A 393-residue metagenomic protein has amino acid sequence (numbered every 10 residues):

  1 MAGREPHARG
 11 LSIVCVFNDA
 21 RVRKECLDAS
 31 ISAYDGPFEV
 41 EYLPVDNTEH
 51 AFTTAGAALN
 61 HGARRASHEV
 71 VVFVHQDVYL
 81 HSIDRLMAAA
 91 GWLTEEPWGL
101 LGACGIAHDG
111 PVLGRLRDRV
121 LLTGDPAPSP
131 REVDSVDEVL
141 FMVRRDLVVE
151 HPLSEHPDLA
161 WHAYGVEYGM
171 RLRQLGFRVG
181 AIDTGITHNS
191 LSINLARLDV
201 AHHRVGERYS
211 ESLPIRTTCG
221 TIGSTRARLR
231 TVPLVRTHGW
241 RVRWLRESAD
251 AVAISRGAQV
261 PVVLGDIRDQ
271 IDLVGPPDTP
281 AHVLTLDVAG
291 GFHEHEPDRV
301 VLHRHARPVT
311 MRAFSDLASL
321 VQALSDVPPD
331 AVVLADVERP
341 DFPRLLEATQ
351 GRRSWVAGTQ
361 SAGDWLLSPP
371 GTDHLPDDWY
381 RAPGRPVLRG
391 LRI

Functional and structural regions predicted by a protein language model:
A2-R4, A20-D35: Short, well-formed alpha-helical segments that are part of the catalytic scaffolds of diverse glycosyltransferases
G10-V14, E167: Cell-envelope/extracellular polymer assembly enzymes that use nucleotide-activated donors
E49-A66: Glycine-rich, basic loop-to-helix element that forms the pyrophosphate-binding segment of sugar-nucleotide handling
V71: Short aromatic/hydrophobic "clamp" motif used to bind/position activated sugar donors
Y79, I83-R115: Conserved donor NDP-sugar-binding/catalytic core segment of glycosyltransferases
R115-E138: Short, flexible, basic/aromatic active-site loop/helix in glycosyltransferases
S135-V136, F141-H151, P157-G185: A short, conserved alpha-helix in the catalytic core of glycosyltransferases
G180-R208, G220-T225, S361-A362: Active-site donor/metal-binding and catalytic loop motifs of nucleotide-sugar-dependent glycosylation enzymes
